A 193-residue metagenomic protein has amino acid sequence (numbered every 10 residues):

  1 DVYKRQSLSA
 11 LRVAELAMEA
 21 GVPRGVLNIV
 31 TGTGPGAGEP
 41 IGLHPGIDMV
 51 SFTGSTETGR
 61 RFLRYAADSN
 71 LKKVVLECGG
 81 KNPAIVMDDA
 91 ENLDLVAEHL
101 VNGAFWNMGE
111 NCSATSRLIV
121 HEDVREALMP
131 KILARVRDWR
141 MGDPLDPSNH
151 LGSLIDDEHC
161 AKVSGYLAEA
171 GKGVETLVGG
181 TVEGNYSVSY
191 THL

Functional and structural regions predicted by a protein language model:
V2-Q6, T191-L193: Conserved small/polar residues in nucleotide/adenosyl-binding loops
R5-L8, P35-G36, E57-T58, E91: Short alpha-helical
L8-A20: Extended, low-polarity segments enriched in aliphatic/aromatic residues
R24-L27: Short acidic capping loops at alpha-helix termini that bridge into adjacent secondary structure
I29-I47: A structured beta-alpha segment of the ubiquitous adenosine-cofactor-binding alpha/beta core
L43, M49, E57-L193: ALDH superfamily catalytic-core signature
